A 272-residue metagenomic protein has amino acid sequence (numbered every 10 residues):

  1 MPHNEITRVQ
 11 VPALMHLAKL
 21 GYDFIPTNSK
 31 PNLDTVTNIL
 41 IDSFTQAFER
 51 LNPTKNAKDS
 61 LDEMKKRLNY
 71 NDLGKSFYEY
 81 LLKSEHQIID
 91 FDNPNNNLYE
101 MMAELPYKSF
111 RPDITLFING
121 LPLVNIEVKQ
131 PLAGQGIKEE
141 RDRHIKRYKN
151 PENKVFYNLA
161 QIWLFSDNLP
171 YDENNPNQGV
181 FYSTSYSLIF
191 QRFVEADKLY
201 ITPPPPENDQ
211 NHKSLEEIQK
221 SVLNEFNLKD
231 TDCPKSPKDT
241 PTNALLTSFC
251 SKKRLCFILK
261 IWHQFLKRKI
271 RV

Functional and structural regions predicted by a protein language model:
M1-V272: ATP-dependent helicase/translocase motor core
